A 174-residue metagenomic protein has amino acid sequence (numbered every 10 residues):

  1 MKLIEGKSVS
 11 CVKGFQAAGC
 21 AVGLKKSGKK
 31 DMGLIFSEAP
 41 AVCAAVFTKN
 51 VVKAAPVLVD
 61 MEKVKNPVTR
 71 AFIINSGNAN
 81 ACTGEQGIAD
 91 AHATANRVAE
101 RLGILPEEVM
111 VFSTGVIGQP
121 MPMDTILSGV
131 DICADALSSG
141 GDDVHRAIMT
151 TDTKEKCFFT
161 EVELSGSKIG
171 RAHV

Functional and structural regions predicted by a protein language model:
M1-T48: N-terminal amphipathic/basic leader segments beginning at the initiator methionine
G19-L24, A45-T48, D60-V64, M149-T151 (+1 more regions): A generic local secondary-structure boundary/capping motif
L24-S27, A45, K49, N66 (+4 more regions): Catalytic cores of large soluble enzymes that bind and process phosphate-bearing ligands
M32-E38, V59-K63, I73, T160-R171: Short beta-strand elements
I35-V68: Active-site-flanking structural segment that lines cofactor/substrate pockets
A71-G84, M110-I117, R171: Short glycine-rich or small-residue beta-strand-to-loop segments that form or flank ligand, phosphate, metal/Fe-S
I73-G103: Alpha-helical support elements that line or immediately flank enzyme active sites and cofactor-binding pockets
H92-A93, R97-H173: Glycine-rich, mobile lid/loop segments that gate access to catalytic sites or pores
